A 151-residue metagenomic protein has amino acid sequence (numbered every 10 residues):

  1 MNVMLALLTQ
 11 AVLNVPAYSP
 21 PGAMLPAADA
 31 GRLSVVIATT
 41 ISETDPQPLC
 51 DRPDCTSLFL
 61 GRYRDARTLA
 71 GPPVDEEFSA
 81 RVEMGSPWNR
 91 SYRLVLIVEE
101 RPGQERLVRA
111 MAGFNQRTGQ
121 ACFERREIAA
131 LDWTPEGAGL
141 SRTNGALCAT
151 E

Functional and structural regions predicted by a protein language model:
V3-V12: Sec-dependent N-terminal signal peptides
V12-E151: Transition segments tied to proteolytic processing and entry into folded domains
